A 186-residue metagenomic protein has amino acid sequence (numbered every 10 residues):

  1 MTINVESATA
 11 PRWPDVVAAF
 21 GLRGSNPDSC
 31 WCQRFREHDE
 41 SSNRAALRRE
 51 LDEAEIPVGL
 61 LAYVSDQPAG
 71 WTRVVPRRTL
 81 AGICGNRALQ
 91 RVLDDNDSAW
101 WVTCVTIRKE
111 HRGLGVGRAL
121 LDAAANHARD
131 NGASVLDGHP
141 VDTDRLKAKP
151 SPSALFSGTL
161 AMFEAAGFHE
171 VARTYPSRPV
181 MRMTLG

Functional and structural regions predicted by a protein language model:
M1-E37: Conserved N-terminal entry element of GNAT/NAT acetyltransferase domains
C30-G59: Active-site rim helix/loop that mediates acceptor-substrate recognition in acyltransferases
A54, Y63, P68-V105, R112 (+2 more regions): Conserved acyl-donor/pantetheine-binding loop and adjacent beta-alpha core of acyl/acetyltransferases and related
P57, P176-M181: Short hydrophobic/aromatic beta-strand or adjacent loop that forms the aromatic wall/cage of a ligand/substrate-binding
Y63-S65, M183-G186: Active-site beta-strand termini and strand-to-loop segments that position acidic
V102, L136-G138: Conserved hydrophobic beta-strand within the GNAT/NAT acetyltransferase core sheet that lines the active-site cleft
V102-I107, G113-D130: Conserved acetyl-CoA-binding loop-helix of GNAT-fold acetyltransferases
R129-S134, D142-A172: Conserved active-site alpha-helix within GNAT-family acetyltransferase domains
